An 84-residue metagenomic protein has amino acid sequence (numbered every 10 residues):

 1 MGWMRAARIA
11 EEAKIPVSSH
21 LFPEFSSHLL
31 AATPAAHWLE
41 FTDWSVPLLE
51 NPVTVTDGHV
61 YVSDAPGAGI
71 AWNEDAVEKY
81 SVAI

Functional and structural regions predicted by a protein language model:
M1-H59: Shared catalytic-loop signature of beta/alpha-barrel
L49-I84: C-terminal extensions of enzymes
